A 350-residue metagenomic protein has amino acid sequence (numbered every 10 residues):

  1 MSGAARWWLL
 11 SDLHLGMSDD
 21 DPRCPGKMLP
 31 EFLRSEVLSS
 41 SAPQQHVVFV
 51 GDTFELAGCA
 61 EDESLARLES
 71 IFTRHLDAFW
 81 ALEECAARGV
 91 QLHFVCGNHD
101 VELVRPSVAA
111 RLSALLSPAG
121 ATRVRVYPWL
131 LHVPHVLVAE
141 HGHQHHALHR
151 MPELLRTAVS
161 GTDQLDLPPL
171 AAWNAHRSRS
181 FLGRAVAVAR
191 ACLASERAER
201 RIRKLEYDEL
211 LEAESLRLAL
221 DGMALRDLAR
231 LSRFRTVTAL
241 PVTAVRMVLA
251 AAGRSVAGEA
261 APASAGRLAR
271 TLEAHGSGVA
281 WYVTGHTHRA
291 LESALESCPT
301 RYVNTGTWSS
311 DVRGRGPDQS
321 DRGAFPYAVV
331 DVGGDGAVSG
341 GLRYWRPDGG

Functional and structural regions predicted by a protein language model:
M1-G350: Extended recognition/assembly regions associated with phosphoester-bond processing machinery
